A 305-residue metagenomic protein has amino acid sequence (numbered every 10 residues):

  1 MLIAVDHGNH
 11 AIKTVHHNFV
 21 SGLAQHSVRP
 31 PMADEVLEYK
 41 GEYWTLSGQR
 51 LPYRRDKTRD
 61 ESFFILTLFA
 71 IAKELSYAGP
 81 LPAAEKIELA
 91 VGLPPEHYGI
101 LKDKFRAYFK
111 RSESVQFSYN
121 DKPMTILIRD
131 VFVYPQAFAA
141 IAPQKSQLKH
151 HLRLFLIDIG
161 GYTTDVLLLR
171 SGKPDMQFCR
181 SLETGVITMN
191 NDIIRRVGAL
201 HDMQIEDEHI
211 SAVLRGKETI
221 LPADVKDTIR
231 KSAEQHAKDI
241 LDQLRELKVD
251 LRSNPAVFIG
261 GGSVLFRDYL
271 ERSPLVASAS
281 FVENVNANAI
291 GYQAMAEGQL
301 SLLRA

Functional and structural regions predicted by a protein language model:
M1-L154, K173-T188, L200, D207-A305: Nucleotide/phosphate-binding catalytic cleft detector across ATP-hydrolyzing and phosphate-transferring enzymes
I159-D165: Ser/Thr-glycine-rich phosphate-binding loops at phosphate-binding pockets of nucleotides, nucleotide cofactors
V166-S171: PRPP/pyrophosphate-binding module of the type I phosphoribosyltransferase fold
R196: A contiguous pocket-lining binding segment that forms or flanks enzyme active sites
